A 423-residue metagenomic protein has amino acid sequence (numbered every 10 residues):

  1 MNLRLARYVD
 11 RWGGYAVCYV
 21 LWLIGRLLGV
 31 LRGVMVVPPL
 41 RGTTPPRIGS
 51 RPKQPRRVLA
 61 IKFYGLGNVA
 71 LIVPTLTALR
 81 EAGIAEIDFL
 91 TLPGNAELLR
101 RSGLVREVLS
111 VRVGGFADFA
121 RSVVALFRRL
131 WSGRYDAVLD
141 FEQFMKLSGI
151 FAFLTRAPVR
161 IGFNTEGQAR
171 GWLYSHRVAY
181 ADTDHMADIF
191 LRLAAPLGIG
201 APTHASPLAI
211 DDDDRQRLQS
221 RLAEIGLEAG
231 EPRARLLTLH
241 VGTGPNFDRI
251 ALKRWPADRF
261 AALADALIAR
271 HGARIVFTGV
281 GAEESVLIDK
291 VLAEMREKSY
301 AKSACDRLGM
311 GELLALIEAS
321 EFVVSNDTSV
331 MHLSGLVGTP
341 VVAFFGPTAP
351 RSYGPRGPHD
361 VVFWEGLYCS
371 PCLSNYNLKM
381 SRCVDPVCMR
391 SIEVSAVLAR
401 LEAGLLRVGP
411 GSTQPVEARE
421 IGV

Functional and structural regions predicted by a protein language model:
M1-V423: Catalytic machinery of carbohydrate-active enzymes, primarily nucleotide-sugar-dependent glycosyltransferases
